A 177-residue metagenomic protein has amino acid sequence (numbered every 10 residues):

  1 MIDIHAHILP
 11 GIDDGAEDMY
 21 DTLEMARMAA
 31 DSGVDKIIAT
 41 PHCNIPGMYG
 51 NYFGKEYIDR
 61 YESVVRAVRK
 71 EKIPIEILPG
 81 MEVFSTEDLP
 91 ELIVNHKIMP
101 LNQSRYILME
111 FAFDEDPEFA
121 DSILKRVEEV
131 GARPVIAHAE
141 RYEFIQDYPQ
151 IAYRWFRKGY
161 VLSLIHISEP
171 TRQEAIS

Functional and structural regions predicted by a protein language model:
M1-I73, Y153: An N-terminally biased module of ancient metal coordination in phosphate/nucleic-acid-related enzymes
I4-A6, H42, F111, A139 (+1 more regions): Generic detector of well-ordered alpha-helical packing
I8-I12, M109, L164: Short, basic, glycine/proline-bearing loop/turn elements
P10, P41, A139, E169-P170: Proline-centered helix-kink/hinge sites
M48-L162: Extended substrate/RNA-proximal surfaces in nucleic-acid metabolism proteins
H166-S177: Single conserved hydrophobic/aromatic residue that forms the stacking wall/gate of nucleotide- or nucleobase-binding
